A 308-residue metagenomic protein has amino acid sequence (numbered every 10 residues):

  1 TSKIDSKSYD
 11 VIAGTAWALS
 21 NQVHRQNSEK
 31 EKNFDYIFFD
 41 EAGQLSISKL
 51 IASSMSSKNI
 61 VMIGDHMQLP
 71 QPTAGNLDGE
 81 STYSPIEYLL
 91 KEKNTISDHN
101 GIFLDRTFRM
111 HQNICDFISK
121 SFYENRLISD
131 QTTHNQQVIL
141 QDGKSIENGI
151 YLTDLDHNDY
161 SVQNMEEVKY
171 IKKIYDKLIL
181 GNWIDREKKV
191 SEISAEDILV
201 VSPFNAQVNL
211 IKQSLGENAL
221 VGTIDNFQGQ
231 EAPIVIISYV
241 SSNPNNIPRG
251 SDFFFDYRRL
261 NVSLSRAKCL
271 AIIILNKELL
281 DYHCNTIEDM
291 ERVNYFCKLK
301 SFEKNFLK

Functional and structural regions predicted by a protein language model:
T1-V11, V23: A substrate-engagement module of RecA-like helicase motors
K3, W17-N21, K30-K308: Conserved helicase motor core of SF1/SF2 NTP-dependent helicases
